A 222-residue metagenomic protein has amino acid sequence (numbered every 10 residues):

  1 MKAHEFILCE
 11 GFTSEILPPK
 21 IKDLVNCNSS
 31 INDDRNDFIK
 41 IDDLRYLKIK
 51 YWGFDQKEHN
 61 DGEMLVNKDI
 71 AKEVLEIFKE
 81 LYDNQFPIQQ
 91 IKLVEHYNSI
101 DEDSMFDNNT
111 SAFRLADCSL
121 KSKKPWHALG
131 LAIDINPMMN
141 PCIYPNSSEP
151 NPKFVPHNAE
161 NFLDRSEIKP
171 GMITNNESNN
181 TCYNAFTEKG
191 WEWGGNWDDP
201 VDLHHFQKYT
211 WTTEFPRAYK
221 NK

Functional and structural regions predicted by a protein language model:
K2-H4, W197: Arg/Lys-rich, low-complexity, intrinsically disordered basic segments
E5-E58: N-terminal module-boundary/linker segments of secreted carbohydrate-active enzymes
F6-G11, F86-S99, E167-P170, N176: A broad, low-specificity signal for short, low-complexity segments enriched in glycine/proline and polar/charged
D37-M105: Active-site acidic/histidine clusters and adjacent loop/turn architecture that either coordinate catalytic ions
L47-I49, I77, L81, F113 (+4 more regions): Generic structural hydrophobic/aromatic packing signal, biased to beta-strands
F54-Q56, P87, E95-S99, A112 (+2 more regions): Solvent-exposed loop/turn segments at secondary-structure junctions within structured extracellular/periplasmic domains
I100-A128: Active-site-adjacent substructure of cysteine-protease-like catalytic cores
C118-K124, L129-K222: Catalytic cores and adjacent binding grooves of peptidoglycan-active enzymes
